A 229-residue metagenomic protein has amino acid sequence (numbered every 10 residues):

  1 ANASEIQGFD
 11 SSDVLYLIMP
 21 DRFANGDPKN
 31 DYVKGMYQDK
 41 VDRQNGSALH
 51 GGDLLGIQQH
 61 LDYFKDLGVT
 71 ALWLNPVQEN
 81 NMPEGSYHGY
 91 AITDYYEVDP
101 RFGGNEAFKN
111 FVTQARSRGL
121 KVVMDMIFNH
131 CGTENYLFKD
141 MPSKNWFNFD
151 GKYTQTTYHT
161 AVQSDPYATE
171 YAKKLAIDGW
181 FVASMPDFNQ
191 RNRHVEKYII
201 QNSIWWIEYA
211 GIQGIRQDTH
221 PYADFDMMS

Functional and structural regions predicted by a protein language model:
A1-N2: Extended acidic/polar, glycine-enriched regions that form or flank non-catalytic beta-rich accessory modules
Q7-V14, D21-W205, Y209-A210: Substrate-binding/active-site clefts of carbohydrate-active enzymes
R101-G104, H220-D226: Acidic-and-aromatic substrate-binding clefts and catalytic sites of carbohydrate-active enzymes
K109-N110, D226-S229: Short, intrinsically disordered, charge-balanced linker/junction segments flanking boundaries in proteins
V123, G214-H220: Short catalytic-loop micro-motif centered on adjacent basic/acidic residues
